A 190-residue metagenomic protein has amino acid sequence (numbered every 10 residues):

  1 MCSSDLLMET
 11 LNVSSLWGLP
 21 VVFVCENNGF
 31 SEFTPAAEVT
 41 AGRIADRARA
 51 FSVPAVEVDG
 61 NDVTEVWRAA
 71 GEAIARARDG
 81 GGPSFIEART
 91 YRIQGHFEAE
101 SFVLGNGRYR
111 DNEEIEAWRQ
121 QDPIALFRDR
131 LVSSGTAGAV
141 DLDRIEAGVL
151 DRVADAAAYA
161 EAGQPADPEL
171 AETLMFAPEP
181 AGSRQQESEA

Functional and structural regions predicted by a protein language model:
S4-D155, Y159-A162: Glycine-rich ThDP/TPP pyrophosphate-binding loop and its adjacent helix/strand module within ThDP-dependent enzymes
D155-A190: C-terminal intrinsically disordered, low-complexity extensions immediately downstream of enzyme catalytic cores
